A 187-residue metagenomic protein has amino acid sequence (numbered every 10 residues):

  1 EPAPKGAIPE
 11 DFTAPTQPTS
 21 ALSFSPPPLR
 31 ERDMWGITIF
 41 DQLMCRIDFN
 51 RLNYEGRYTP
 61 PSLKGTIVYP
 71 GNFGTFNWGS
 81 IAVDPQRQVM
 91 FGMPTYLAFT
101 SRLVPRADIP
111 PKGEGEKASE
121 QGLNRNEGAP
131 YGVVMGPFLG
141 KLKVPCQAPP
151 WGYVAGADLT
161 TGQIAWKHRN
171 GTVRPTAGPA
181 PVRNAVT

Functional and structural regions predicted by a protein language model:
E1-T187: Noncatalytic, solvent-exposed loop/strand surfaces of beta-propeller-type extracellular/periplasmic domains
